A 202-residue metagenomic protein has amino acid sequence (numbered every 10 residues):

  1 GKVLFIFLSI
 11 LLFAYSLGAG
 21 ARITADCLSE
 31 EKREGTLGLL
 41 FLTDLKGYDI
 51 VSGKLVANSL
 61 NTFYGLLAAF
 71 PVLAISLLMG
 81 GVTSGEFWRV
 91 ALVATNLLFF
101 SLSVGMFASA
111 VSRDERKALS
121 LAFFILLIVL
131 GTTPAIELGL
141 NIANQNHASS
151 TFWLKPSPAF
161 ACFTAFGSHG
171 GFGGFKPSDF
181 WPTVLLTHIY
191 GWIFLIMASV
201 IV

Functional and structural regions predicted by a protein language model:
G1-D26, G65, P71-V202: Transmembrane alpha-helical segments and their membrane-interface loop/helix boundaries that make up the transmembrane
G20-F41, K54-L55: Transmembrane helix boundary and interhelical loop/hinge segments in multi-pass membrane proteins
E30-E34, L42-D49, R113-D114: Juxtamembrane helix-boundary/capping and inter-helix hinge elements in multi-pass membrane proteins
L39-L40, N61, F123: Enrichment for repetitive, rod-forming helical segments
K46-N58: Membrane-interface alpha-helices at helix entry/exit sites of multi-pass transporters
